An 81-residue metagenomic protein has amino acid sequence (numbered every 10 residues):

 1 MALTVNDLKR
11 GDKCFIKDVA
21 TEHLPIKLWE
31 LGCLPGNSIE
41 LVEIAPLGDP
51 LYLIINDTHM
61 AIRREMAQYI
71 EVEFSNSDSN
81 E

Functional and structural regions predicted by a protein language model:
M1-A2, H23-K27: Short alpha-helix capping/helix-loop boundary micro-motifs
L3, A20-T21, E43-G48, H59-M60: Short, charged beta-turn/beta-strand-edge "cap" motif at the junction between a beta-strand and an adjacent loop
V5, L28-G32: Short, surface-exposed secondary-structure edge patches
G11, L51-E81: C-terminal structural segments of small proteins and small subunits
G11-L24, P35: Short, structured beta-strand/loop micro-motifs enriched in basic residues and often containing a Trp
I26, P46-L53: Short, Lys/Arg- and Gly-enriched loop/turn segments at beta-strand edges
C33-L41: Conserved beta-strand/loop element in small beta-rich adapter and peptidoglycan-binding domains
